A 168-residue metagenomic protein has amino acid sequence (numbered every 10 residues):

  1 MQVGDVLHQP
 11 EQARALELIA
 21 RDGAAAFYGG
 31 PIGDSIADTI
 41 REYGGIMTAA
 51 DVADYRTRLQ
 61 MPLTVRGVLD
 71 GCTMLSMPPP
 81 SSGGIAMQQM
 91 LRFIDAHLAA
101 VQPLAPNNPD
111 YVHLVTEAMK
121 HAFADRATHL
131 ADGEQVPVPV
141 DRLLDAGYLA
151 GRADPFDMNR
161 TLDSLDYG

Functional and structural regions predicted by a protein language model:
M1-G23, F27-S82, L144, A153-R160: Noncatalytic scaffold domains of N-terminal-nucleophile
I19, G23, F27, I40-G44 (+3 more regions): A generic secondary-structure signal for well-formed alpha-helical elements
Q89: Protein kinase glycine-rich loop
L98-G168: Internal maturation/activation junctions in enzymes
